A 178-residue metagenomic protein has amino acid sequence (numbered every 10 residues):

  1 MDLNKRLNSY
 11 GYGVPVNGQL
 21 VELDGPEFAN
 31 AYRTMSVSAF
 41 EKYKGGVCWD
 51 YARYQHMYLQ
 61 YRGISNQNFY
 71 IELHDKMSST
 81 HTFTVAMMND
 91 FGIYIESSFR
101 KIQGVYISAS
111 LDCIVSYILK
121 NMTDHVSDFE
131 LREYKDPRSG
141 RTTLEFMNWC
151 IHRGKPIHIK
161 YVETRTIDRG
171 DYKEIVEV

Functional and structural regions predicted by a protein language model:
M1-V178: A structural boundary/capping signal
